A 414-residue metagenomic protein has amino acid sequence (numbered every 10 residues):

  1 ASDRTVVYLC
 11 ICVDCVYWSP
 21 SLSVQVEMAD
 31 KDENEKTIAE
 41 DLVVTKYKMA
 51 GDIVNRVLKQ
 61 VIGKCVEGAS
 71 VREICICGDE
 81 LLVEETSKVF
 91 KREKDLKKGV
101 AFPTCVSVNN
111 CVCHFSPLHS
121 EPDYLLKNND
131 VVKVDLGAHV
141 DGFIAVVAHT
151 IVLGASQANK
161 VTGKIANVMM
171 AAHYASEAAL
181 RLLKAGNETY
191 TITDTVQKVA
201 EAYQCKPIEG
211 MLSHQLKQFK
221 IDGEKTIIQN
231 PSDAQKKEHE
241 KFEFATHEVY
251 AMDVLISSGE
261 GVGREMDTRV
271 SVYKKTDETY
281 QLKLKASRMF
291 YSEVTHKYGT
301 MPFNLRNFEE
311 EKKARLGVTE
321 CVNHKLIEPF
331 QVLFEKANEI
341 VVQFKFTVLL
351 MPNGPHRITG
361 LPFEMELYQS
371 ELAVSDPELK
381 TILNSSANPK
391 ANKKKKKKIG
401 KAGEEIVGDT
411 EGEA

Functional and structural regions predicted by a protein language model:
S2, V6-Q25: Compositionally biased low-complexity segments enriched in histidine and/or tyrosine
Y17-A414: Active-site neighborhoods and metal-handling regions in enzymes and metal-associated proteins
